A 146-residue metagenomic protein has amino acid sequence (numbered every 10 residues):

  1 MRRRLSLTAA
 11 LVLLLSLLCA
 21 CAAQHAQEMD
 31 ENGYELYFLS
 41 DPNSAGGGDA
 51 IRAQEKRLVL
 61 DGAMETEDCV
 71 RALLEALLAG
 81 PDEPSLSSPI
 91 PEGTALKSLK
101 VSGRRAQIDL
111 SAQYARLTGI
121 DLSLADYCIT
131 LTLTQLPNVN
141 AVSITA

Functional and structural regions predicted by a protein language model:
R3-A9, L15, C19-A146: Bimodal "functional hotspot" detector
